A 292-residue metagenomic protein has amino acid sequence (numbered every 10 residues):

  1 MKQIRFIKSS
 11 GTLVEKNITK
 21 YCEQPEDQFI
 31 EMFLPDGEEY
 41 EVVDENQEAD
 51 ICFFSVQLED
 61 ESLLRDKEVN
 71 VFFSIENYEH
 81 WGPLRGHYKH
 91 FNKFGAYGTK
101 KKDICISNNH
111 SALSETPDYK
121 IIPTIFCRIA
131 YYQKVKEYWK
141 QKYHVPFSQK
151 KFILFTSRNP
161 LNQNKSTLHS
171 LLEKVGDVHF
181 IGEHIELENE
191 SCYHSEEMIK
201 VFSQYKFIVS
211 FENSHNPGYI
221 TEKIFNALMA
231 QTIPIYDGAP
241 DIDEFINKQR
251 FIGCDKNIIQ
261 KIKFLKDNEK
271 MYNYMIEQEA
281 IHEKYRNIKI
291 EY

Functional and structural regions predicted by a protein language model:
K2-Y292: Pol beta-like nucleotidyltransferase catalytic core
